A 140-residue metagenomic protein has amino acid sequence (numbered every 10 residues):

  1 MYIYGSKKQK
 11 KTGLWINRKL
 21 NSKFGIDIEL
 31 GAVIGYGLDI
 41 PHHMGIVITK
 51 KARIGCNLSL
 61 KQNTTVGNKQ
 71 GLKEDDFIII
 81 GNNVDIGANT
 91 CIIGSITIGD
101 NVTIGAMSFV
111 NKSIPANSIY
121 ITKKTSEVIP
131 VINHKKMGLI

Functional and structural regions predicted by a protein language model:
M1-G25, I132-I140: Terminal amphipathic alpha-helical/low-complexity segments used for targeting or macromolecular assembly
G5, N63, T125: Residue-level marker of positions within ordered structural domains that often coincide with functionally constrained
F24, L30, G35-Y36, P41-K50 (+11 more regions): Left-handed beta-helix
N83, C91, E127, G138-L139: Accessory, usually C-terminal, subdomains that scaffold auxiliary metal cofactors
A116-M137: Conserved beta-strand-loop-alpha-helix hinge in the C-terminal portion of ABC ATPase nucleotide-binding domains
